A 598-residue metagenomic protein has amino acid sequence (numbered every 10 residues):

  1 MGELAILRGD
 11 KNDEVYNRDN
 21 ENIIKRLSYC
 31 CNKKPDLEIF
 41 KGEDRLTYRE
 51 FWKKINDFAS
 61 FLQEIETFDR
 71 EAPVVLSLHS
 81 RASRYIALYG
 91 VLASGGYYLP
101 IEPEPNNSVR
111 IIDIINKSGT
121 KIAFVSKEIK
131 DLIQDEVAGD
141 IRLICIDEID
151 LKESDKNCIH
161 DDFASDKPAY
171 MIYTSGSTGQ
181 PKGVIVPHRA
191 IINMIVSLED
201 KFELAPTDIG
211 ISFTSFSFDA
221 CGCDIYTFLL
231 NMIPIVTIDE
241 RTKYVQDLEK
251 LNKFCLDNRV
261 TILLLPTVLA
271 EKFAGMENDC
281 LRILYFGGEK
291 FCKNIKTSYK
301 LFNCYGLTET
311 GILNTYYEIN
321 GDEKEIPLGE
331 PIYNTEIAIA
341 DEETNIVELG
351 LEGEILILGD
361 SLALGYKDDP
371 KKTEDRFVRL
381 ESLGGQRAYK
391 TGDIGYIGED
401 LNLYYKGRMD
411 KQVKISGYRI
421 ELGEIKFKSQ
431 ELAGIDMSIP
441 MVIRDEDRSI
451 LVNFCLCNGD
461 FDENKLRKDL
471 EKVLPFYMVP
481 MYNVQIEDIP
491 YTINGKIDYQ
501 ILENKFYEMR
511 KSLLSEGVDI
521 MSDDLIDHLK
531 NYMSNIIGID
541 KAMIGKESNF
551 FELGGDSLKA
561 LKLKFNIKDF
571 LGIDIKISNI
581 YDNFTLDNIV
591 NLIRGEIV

Functional and structural regions predicted by a protein language model:
M1-K11, S108, A123-E136, R142-D161 (+5 more regions): AMP-dependent adenylate-forming
M1-M171, V186-P187, N193, Y333-E336 (+3 more regions): AMP-binding/adenylate-forming domain of the ANL superfamily
N22-K25, F58, F427, S515-M543 (+2 more regions): Thiotemplate assembly-line natural product biosynthesis machinery
L78-A82, G96-I115, K127-K130, I233-N258 (+2 more regions): ATP-dependent adenylate-forming carboxylate-activation enzymes
L78-R81, E102, L204, T214-F218 (+4 more regions): Conserved AMP-binding
M171-V184: Conserved adenylation A10 loop of the ANL superfamily
K182-I211, F218-T261: Conserved AMP-binding/adenylation subdomain of ANL enzymes
L230-I233, T261-L264, A270-P327, E336 (+1 more regions): Gly/Ser/Thr-rich phosphate-binding loop
